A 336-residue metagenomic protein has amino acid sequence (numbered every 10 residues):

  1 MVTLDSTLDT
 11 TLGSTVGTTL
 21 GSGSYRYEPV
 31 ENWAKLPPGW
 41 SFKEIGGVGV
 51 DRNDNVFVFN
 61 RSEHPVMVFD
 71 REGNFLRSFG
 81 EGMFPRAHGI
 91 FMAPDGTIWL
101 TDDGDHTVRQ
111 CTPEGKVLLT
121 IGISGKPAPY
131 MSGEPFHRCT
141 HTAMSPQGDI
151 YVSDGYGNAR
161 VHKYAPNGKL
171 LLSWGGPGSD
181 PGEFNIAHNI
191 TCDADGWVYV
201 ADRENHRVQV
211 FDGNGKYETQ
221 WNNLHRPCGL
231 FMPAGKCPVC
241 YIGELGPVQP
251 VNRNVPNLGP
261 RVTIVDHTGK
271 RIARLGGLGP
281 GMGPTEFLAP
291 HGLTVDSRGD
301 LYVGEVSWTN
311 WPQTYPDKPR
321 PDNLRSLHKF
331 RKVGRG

Functional and structural regions predicted by a protein language model:
V2-L8, L12-G336: Eukaryotic scaffold repeat domains enriched in small/polar residues
